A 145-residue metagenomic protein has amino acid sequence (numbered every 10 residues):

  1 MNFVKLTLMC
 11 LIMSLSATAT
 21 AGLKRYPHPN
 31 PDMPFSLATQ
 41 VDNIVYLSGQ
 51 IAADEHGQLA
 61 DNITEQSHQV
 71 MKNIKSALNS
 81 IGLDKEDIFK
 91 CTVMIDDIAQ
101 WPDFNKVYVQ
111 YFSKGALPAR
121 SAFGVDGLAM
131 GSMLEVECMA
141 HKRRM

Functional and structural regions predicted by a protein language model:
F3-K72, S76-F89, M94-M145: N-terminal presequence-like segments and the immediate start of the first folded domain
